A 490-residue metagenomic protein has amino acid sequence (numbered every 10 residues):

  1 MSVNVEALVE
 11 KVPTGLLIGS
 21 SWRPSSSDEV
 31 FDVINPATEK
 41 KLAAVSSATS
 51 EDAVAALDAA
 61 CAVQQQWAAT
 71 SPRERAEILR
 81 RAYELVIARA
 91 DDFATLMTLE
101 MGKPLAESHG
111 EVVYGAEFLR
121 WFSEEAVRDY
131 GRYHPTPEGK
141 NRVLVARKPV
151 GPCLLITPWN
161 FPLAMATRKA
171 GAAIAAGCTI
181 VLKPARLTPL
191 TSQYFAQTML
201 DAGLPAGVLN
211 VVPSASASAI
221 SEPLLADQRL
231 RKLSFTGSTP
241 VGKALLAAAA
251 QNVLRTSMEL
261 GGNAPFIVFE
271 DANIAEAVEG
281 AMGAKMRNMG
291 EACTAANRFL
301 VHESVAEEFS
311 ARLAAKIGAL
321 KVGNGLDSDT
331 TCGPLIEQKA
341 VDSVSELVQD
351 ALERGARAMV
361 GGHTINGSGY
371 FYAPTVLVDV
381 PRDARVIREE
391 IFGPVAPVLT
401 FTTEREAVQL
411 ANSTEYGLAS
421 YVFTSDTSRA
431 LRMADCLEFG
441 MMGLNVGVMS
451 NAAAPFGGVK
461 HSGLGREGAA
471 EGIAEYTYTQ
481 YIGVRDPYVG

Functional and structural regions predicted by a protein language model:
M1-A37: Hydrophobic face of amphipathic alpha-helices that form TPR/SEL1-like repeat modules and related alpha-solenoid
E39, R75, M97, L119 (+9 more regions): Residue-level signal for inorganic ion chemistry
K40-A44, L230, I267, K321 (+4 more regions): Conserved C-terminal structural/oligomerization subdomain of aldehyde/semialdehyde dehydrogenase
K40-D129, K140: Glycine-rich loop-to-alpha-helix module at the N-terminal edge of alpha/beta enzyme cores
L42-A48, V63-A69, L154-L155, F266-F269 (+5 more regions): Short, well-ordered beta-strand elements within core beta-sheets of diverse protein domains
I87, G131-E276, F401: Rossmann-like NAD(P) dinucleotide-binding subdomain of oxidoreductase/dehydrogenase enzymes
T179-V181, A358, M441: A short hydrophobic/small-residue beta-strand
P240-P381, L444, V489: ALDH superfamily catalytic-core signature
